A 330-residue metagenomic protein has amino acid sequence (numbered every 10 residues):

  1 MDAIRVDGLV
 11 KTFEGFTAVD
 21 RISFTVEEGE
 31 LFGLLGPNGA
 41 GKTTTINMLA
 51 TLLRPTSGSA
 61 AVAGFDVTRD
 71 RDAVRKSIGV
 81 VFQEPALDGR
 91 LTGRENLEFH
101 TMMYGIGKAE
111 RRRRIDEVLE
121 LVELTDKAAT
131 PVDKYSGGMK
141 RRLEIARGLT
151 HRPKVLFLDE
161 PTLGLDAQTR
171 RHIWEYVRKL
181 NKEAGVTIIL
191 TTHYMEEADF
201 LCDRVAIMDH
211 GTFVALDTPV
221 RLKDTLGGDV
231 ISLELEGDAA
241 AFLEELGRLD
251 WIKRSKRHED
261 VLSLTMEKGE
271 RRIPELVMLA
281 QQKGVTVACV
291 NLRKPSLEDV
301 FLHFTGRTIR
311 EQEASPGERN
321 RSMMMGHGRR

Functional and structural regions predicted by a protein language model:
E98, M102, A109-K127: Conserved ABC ATPase "signature" region
R152: Conserved catalytic motifs of ABC-family nucleotide-binding domains
L156-D159: Catalytic Walker B motif of ABC-type/P-loop ATPase nucleotide-binding domains
R171-A184: Helical segment within the ABC ATPase nucleotide-binding domain
G227, I231-R307: Short, charged/small-residue-rich alpha-helical element at the C-terminal edge of ABC transporter nucleotide-binding
